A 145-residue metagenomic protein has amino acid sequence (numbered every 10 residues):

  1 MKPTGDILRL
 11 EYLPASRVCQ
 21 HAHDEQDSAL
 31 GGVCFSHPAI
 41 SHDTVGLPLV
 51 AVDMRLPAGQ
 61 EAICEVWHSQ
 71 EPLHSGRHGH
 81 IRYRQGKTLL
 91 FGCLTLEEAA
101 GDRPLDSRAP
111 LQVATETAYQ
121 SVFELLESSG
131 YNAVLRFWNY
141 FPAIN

Functional and structural regions predicted by a protein language model:
M1-N145: Short, polar/acidic, helix-capping and beta-turn segments at strand->helix junctions that line the mouths
